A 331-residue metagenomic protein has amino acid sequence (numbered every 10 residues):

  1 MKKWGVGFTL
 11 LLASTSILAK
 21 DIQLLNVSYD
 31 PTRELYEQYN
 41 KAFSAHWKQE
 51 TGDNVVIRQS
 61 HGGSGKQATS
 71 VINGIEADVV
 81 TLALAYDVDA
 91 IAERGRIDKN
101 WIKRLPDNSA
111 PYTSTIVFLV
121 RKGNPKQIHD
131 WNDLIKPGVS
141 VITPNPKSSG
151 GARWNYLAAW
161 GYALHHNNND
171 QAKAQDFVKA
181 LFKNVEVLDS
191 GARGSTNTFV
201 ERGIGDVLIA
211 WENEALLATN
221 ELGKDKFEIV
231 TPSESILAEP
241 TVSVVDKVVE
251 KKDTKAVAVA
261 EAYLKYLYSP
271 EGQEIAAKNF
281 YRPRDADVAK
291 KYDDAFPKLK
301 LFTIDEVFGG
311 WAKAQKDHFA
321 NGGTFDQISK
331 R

Functional and structural regions predicted by a protein language model:
M1-F8: Bacterial N-terminal signal peptides that target proteins for export
S14-S16: N-terminal signal peptide c-region/cleavage motif recognized by signal peptidases
K20-S149, D293: N-terminal segment of the mature folded domain
V27-Y29, V120-K122, S140-N167, N184-V185 (+1 more regions): Short beta-strand->loop
N40-Q49, I72-E76, A85, A92-R96 (+9 more regions): Sec-exported extracytoplasmic/periplasmic mature domains
G123-H129, S148, G161-N169, V248-A258: Short helix-loop capping/hinge motifs at secondary-structure junctions, enriched in acidic/polar residues
H166-S233: Ligand-binding pocket segment of bilobal, Venus flytrap-like solute-binding proteins
V249-R331: Extracellular/periplasmic juxtamembrane helices and adjacent flexible linkers that interface with membrane partners
